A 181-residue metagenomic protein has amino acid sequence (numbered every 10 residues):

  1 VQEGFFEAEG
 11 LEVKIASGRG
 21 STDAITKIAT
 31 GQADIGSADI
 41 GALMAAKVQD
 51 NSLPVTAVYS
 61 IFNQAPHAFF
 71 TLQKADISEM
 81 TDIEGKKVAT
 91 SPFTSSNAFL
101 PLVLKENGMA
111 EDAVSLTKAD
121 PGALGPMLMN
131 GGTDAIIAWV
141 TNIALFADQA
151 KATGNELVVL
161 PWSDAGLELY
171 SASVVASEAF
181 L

Functional and structural regions predicted by a protein language model:
V1, H67-I77, Y170-L181: A bilobed periplasmic-binding-protein/Venus flytrap-type ligand-binding module shared by bacterial periplasmic
V1-S17, A46-Q49, A98-E106: Short, polar/charged alpha-helical segment
E7, Q73-D82, M109-E111, A179-L181: Short helix-loop capping/hinge motifs at secondary-structure junctions, enriched in acidic/polar residues
L11-E12, A29-D39, D50-V55, K86-A89 (+2 more regions): Alpha-to-beta junction loops
I15-T26, D39, S78, M109-N130 (+2 more regions): Short helix-initiation/N-cap motifs at beta->coil->alpha
P54-F62, V114-T117, G154-E168: Short beta-strand->loop
T81-T94: Short loop->beta-strand "edge-of-pocket" segments that line small-molecule binding or catalytic clefts across diverse
G122-L181: Pocket-lining segment of extracytoplasmic ligand-binding domains
